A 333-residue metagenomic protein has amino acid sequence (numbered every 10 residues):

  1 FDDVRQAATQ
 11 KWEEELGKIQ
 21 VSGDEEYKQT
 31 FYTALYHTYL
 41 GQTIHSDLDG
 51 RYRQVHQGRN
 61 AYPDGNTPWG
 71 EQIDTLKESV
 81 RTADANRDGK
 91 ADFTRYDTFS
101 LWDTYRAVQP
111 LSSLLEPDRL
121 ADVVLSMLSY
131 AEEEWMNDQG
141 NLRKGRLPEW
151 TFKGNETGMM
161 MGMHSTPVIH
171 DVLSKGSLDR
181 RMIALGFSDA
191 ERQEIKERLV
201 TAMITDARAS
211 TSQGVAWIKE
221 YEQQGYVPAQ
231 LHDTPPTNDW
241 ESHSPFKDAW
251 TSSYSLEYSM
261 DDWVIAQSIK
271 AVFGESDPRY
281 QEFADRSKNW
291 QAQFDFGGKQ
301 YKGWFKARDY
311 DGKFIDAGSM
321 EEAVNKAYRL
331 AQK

Functional and structural regions predicted by a protein language model:
F1-R95, R181-Q193, E197, T201 (+1 more regions): Acidic/polar, glycine-enriched structural segments that form the non-catalytic walls/loops of the carbohydrate-binding
V4, A8, S268, S287: Aromatic-residue-lined binding/catalytic grooves and analogous aromatic/hydrophobic interfacial grooves in multimeric
E13, G17-V21, A34-T43, S113-E116 (+4 more regions): Sec-exported extracytoplasmic/periplasmic mature domains
I19-V21, D92-D97, I265-P278, A307: General secondary-structure propensity
F31-Y39, T94-E116, Y280-G298: Hydrophobic/aromatic-rich, well-ordered segments within soluble, folded domains that form packed cores
D97-I269, A284: Aromatic-rich carbohydrate-recognition surfaces in CAZymes
D138-G140, A271-K333: Catalytic cores of carbohydrate-active enzymes
